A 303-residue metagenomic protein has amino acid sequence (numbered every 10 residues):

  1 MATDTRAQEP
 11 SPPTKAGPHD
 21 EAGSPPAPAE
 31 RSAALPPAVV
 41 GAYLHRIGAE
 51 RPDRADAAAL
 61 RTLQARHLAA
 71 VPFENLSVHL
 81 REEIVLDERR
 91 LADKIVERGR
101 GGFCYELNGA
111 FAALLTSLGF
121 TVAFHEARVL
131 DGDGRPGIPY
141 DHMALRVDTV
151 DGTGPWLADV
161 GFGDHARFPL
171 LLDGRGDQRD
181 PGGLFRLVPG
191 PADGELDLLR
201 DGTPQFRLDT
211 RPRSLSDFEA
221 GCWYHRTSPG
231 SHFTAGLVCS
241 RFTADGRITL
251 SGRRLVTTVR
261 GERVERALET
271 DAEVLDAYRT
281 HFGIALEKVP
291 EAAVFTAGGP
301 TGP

Functional and structural regions predicted by a protein language model:
M1-Q8, P12, P25-G101, T116-P139 (+3 more regions): Mixed-charge, low-complexity segments
M143-R146: Short beta-strand scaffold segments in enzyme catalytic cores
V150-W156: Active-site beta-strand-loop-beta-strand hairpin of nuclease catalytic cores that positions key catalytic residues
